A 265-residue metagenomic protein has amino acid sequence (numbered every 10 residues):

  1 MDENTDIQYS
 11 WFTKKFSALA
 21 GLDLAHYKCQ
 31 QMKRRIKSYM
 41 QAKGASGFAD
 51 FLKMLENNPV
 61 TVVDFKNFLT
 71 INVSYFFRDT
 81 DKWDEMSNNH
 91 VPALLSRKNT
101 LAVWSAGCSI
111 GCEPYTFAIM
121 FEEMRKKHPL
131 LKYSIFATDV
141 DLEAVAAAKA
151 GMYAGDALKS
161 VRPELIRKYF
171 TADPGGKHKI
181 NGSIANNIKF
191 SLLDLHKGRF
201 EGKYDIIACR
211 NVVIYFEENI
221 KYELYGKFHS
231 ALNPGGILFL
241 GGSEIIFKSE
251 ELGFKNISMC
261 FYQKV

Functional and structural regions predicted by a protein language model:
M1-W104: Conserved AdoMet
S87, V91, A118-E122, H229: A structural alpha-helix within SAM-dependent methyltransferase catalytic domains
K98-G111, T116, F136: Conserved class I S-adenosyl-L-methionine
I110-H128: Conserved SAM-binding loop of SAM-dependent methyltransferases across substrates and taxa, primarily the Class I
K126-K127, L131-A208, V212-I220, I245-F247 (+1 more regions): Extended basic-aromatic, gly/pro-enriched interface segments that bind polyanionic ligands
Y222-P234: A short glycine-rich, Lys/Arg-flanked "PGG" loop and its adjoining helix->strand segment in the class I
P234-G242: Conserved beta-strand signature within the Rossmann-like core of class I S-adenosyl-L-methionine
I257-Y262: Short hydrophobic/aromatic beta-strand or adjacent loop that forms the aromatic wall/cage of a ligand/substrate-binding
